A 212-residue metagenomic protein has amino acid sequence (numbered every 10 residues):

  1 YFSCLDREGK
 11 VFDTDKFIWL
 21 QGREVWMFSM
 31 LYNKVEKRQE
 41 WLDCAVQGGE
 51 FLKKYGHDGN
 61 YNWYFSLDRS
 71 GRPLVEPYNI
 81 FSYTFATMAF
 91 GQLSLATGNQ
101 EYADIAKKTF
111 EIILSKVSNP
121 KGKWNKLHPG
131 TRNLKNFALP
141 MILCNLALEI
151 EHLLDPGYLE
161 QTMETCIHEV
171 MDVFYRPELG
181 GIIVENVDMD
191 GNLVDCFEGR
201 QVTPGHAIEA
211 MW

Functional and structural regions predicted by a protein language model:
Y1-W212: Glycan-recognition and catalytic cores of secretory/periplasmic carbohydrate-active enzymes
